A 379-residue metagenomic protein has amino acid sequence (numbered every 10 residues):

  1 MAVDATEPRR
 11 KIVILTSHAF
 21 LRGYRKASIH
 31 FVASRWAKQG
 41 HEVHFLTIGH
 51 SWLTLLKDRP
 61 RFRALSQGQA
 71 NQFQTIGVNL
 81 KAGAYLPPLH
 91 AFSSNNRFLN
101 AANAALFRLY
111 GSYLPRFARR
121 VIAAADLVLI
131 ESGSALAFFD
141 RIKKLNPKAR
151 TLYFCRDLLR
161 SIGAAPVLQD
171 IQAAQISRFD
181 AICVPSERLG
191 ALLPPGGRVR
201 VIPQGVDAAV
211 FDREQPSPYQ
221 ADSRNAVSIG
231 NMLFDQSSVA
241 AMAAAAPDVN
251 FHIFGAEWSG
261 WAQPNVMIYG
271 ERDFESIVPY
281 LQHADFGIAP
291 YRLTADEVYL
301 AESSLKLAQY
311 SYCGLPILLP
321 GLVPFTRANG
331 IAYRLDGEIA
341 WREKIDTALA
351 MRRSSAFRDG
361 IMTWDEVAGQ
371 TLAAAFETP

Functional and structural regions predicted by a protein language model:
T6-I29, T47-G49, A289: Nucleotide-activated donor-dependent transferases that construct or modify glycoconjugates
G23, A27, E271, E275 (+3 more regions): Nucleotide-sugar-dependent
H30-V32, S112-A123, R141, L158 (+1 more regions): Membrane-proximal helix-turn-helix segments that form the acceptor-binding/catalytic region of lipid-linked
H44, N96-F107, P115-A135: Short N-terminal targeting/anchoring amphipathic segment
N103-R108, D207-Q282, L307, Y333-G337: Conserved catalytic-core segment of nucleotide-activated headgroup transferases in glycan assembly
L127-L129, I142-L159: Active-site proximal beta-strand in glycosyltransferases
R188, I202-G205: Carbohydrate-associated surface elements
I339-P379: A charged, aromatic-enriched C-terminal amphipathic alpha-helix characteristic of glycosyltransferases across folds
